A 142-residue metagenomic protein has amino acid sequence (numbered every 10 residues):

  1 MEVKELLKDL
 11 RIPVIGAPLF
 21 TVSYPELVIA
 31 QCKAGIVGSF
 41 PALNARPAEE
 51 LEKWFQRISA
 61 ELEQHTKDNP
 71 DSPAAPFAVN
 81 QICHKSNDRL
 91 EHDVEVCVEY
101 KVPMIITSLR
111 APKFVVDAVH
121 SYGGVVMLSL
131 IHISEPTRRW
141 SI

Functional and structural regions predicted by a protein language model:
M1-V102, A111-K113: N-terminal capping/small domains of soluble enzymes
N80, I106-S108, L128-S129: Short beta-strand elements of ligand-binding domains
V102, Y122-G124: A short helix->loop->beta-strand "cap" motif at the edges of active sites that frequently abuts
V115-V119: Catalytic-core regions built around general acid/base machinery
I131-I142: Single conserved hydrophobic/aromatic residue that forms the stacking wall/gate of nucleotide- or nucleobase-binding
